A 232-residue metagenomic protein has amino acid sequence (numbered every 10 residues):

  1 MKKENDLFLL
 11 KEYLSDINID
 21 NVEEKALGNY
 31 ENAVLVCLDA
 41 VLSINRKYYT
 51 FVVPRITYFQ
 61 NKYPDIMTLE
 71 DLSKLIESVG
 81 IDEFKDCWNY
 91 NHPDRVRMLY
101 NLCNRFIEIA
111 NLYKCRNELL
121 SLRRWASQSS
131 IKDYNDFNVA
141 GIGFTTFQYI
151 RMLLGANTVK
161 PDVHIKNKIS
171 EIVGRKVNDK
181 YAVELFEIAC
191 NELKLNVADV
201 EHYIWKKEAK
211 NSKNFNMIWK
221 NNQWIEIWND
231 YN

Functional and structural regions predicted by a protein language model:
M1-E31, R95-N101, L112-N232: C-terminal accessory module of base-excision DNA glycosylases/AP lyases that mediates lesion recognition and DNA
M1-R97: Structure-specific DNA junction-binding interface
A40-I44, N104, S170: Short glycine/serine- and small hydrophobic-enriched flexible loop segments
I44-P54, F106-K114, A209-N214: Short helix-capping/linker segments at secondary-structure and domain boundaries
T57, N61, N104, E187-N191: Surface-exposed alpha-helical segments enriched in charged/polar residues
